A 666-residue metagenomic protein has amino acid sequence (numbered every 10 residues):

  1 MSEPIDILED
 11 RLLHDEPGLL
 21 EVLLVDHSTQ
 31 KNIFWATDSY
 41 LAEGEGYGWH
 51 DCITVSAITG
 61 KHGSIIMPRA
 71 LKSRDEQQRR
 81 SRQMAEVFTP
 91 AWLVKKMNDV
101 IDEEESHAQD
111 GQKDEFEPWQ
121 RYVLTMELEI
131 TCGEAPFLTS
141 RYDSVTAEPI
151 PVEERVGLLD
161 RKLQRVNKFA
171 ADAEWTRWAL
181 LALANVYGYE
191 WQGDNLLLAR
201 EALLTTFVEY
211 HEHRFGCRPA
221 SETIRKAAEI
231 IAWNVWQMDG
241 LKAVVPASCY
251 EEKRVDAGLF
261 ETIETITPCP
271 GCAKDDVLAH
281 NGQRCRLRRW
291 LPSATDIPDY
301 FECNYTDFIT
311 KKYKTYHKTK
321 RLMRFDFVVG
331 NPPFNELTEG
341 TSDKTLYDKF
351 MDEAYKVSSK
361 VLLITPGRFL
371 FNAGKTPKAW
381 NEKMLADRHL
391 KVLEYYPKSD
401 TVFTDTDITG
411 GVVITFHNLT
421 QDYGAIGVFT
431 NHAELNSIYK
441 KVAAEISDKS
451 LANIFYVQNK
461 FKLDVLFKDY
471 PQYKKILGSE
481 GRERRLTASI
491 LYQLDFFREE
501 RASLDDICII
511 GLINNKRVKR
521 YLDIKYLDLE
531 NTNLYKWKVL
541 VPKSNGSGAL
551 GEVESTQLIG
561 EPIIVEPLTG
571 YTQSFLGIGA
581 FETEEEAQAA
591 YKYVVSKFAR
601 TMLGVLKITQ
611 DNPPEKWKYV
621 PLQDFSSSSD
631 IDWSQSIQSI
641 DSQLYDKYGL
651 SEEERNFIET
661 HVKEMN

Functional and structural regions predicted by a protein language model:
S2-V392, K398, T420-G424: SAM-dependent methyltransferase catalytic region
R80, M84, W92, T295 (+6 more regions): C-terminal substrate-recognition regions of SAM-dependent nucleic acid methyltransferases
M97, A199, A590, I658-E659: A structural signal for short hydrophobic/aromatic patches embedded in well-ordered alpha helices
L180-L183, T569-Q573: Short glycine-enriched loop/turn motifs at secondary-structure junctions
E212-F215, M602-L606, R655-N656: Short conserved catalytic/interaction loops centered on acidic-Pro-aromatic/His motifs
I364-T365, G577-G579: Conserved beta-strand segments of the P-loop GTPase G domain that flank and frequently precede/overlap
E653-N666: Short, amphipathic C-terminal "tail helix"
